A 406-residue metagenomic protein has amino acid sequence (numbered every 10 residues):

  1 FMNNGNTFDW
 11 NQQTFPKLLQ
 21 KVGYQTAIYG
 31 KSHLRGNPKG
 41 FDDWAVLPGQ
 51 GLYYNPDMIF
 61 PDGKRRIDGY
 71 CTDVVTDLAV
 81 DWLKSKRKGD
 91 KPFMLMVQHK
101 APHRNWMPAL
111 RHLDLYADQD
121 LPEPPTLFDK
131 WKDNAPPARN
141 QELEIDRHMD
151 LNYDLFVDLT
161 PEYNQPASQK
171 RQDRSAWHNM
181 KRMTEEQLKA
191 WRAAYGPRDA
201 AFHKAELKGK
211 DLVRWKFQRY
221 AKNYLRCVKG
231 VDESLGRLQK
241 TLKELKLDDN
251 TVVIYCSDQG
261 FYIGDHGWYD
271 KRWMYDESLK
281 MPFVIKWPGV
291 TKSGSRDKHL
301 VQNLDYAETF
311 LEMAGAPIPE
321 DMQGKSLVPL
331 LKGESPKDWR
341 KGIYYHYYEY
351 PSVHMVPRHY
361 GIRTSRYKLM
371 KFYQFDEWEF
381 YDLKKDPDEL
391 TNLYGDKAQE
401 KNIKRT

Functional and structural regions predicted by a protein language model:
F1-Y373, E377-W378, P387-R405: Formylglycine-dependent sulfatase
K384: Residues forming the ATP-binding cleft of Hanks-type serine/threonine protein kinase domains
